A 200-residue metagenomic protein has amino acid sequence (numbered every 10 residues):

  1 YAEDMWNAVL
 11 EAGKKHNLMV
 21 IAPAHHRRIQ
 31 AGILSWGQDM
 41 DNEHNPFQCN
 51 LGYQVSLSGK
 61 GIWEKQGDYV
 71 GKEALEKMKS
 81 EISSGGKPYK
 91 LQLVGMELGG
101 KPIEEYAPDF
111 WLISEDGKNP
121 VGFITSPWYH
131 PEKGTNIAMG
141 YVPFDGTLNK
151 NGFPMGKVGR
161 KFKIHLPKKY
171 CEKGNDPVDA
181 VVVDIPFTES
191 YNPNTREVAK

Functional and structural regions predicted by a protein language model:
Y1-K200: Conserved, structured C-terminal
